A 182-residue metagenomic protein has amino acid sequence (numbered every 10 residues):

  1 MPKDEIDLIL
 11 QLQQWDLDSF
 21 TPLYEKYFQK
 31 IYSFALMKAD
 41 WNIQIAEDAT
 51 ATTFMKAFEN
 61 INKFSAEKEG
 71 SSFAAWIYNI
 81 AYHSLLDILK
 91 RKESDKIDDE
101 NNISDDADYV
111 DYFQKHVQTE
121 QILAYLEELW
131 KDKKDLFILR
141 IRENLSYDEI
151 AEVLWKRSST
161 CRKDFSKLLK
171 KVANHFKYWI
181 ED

Functional and structural regions predicted by a protein language model:
M1-K26, Y147-E149, V153, E181-D182: N-terminal module of bacterial RNA polymerase sigma factors
P2-E5, D87, E93-T119: Internal acidic/polar
L12-Q13, Y27, I31, A35 (+5 more regions): Short, small-hydrophobic-rich alpha-helical interface motif
Q13-T21, S33-T52, S158, Y178-D182: Short, charged helix-capping/linker segments at alpha-helix termini
K26-Q29, K38, I138-L145: Short helix-capping/turn signature of helix-turn-helix
I61-N79: Short, aromatic/basic-enriched loop-to-helix "N-cap" motif that marks the start of an alpha-helix at regulatory
H116, L126-K134: Short helix-coil-helix linker/hinge
K133, L139, Y147-W179: DNA-recognition helix of helix-turn-helix
